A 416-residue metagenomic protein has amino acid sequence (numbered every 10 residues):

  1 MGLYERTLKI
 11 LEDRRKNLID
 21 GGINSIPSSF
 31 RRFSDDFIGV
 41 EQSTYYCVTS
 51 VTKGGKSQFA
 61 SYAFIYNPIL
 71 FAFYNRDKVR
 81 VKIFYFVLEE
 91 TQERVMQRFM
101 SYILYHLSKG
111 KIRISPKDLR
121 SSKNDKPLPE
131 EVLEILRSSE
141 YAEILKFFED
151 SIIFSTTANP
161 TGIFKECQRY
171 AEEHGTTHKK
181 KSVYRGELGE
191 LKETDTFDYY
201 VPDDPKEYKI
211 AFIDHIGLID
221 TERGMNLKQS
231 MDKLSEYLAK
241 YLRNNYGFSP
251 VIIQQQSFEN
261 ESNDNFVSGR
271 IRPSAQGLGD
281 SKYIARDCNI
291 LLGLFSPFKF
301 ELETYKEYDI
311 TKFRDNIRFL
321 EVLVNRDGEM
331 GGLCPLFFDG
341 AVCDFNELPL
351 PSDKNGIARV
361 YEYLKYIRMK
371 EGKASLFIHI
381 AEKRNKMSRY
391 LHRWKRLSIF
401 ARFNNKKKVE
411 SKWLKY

Functional and structural regions predicted by a protein language model:
M1-Q42, L145-F148, W413: Core recognition of P-loop NTPase motor domains used across DNA-transaction enzymes
G2-E5, K109-I112, S139, T161-A211 (+2 more regions): C-terminal regions of RecA-like/P-loop NTPase motor modules
S28, D35, F71-P205: Cytosolic-facing regulatory segments adjacent to core modules
E41-Y46, V81: Pre-Walker A (Motif I) flank of P-loop NTPase domains
T49-S50: The Walker A (P-loop) glycine that initiates the GxxxxGKT/S ATP-binding motif of P-loop NTPases
K53: Walker A (P-loop) phosphate-binding loop of P-loop NTPases
K56: Conserved lysine of the Walker
F59-A63: Hydrophobic positions on the alpha1 helix immediately C-terminal to the Walker A/P-loop
